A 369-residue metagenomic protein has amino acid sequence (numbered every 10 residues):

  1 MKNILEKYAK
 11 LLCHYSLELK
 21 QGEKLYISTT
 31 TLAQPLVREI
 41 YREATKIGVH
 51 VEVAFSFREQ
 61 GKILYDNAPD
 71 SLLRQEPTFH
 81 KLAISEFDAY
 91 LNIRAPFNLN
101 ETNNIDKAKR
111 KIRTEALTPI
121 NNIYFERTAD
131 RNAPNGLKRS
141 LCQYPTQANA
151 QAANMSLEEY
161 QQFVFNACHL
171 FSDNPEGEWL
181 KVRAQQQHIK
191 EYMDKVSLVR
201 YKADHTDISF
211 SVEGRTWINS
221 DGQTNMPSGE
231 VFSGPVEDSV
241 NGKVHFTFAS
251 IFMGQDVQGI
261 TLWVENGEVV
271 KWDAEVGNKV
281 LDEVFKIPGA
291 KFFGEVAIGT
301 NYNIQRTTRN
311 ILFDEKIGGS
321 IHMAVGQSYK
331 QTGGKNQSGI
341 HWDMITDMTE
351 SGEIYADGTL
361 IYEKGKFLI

Functional and structural regions predicted by a protein language model:
M1-N241: Active-site bordering "gate/hinge" segments that shape substrate access to catalytic or cofactor-binding pockets
L32-A33, P96-N98, T146, T206 (+8 more regions): Short, glycine-/Ser/Thr-/acidic-enriched flexible segments
N92, C142, K202, S211 (+4 more regions): Residues in well-ordered beta-strands of folded domains
L198-Y201, I260, V270, E350-L360: Short polybasic amphipathic segments
P227-W272: Oxyanion-binding "anion nests"
D238, M253-D256, W263-V264, I287-K291 (+3 more regions): A structural signal for short secondary-structure junctions
K271-K335, I354: Dual-mode signal for accessory low-complexity, basic/Gly-rich regions
H322-I369: Intrinsically disordered terminal and processing segments
